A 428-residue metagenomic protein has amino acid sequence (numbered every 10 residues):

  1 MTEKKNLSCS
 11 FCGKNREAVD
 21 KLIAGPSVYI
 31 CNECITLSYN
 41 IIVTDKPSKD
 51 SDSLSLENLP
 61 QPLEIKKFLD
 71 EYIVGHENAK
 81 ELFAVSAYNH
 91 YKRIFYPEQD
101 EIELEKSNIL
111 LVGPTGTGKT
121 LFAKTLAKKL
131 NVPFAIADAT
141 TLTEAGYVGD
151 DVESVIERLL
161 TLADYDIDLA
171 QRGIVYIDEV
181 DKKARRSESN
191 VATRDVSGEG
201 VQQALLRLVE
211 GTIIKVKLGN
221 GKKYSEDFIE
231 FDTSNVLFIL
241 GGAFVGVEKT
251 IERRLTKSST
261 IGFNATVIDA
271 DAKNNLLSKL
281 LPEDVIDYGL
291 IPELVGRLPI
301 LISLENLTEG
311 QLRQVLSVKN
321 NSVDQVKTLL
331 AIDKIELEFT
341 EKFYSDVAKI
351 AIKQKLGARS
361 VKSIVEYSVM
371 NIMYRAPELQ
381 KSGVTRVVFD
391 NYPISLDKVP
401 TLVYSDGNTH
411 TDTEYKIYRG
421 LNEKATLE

Functional and structural regions predicted by a protein language model:
T2-A24, Y29-E33, Y39-V43, P47-A135 (+2 more regions): AAA+ P-loop NTPase nucleotide-binding core of proteostasis motors
